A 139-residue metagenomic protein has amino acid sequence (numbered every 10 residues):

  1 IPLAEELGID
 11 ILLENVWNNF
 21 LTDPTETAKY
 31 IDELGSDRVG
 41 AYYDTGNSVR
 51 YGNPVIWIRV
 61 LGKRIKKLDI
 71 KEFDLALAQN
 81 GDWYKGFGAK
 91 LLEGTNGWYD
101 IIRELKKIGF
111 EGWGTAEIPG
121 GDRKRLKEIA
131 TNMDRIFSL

Functional and structural regions predicted by a protein language model:
I1-A4, L105: Hydrophobic pocket-lining residues that define ligand/cofactor binding sites across diverse proteins
I1-P2, V16, G46: Short helix-to-loop capping/linker segments positioned immediately adjacent to catalytic or ligand/cofactor-binding
E5-G8, G109: Glycine-centered short loops/turns at secondary-structure junctions
I11-N15, Y42-D44: Short catalytic-loop micro-motif centered on adjacent basic/acidic residues
F20-L139: Histidine-acidic metal/acid-base catalytic patches
